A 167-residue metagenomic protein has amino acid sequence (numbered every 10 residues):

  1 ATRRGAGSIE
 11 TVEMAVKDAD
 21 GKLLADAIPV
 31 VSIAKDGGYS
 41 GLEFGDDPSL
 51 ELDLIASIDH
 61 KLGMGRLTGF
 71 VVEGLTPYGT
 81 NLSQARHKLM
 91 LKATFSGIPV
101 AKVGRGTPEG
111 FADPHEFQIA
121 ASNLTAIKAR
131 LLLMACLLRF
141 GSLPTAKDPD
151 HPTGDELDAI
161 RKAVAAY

Functional and structural regions predicted by a protein language model:
A1-L82: Accessory alpha-helical/coil subdomains and C-terminal extensions that flank or cap enzyme catalytic cores
S57-G63, T68-Y167: C-terminal non-catalytic interaction/assembly regions of soluble proteins
